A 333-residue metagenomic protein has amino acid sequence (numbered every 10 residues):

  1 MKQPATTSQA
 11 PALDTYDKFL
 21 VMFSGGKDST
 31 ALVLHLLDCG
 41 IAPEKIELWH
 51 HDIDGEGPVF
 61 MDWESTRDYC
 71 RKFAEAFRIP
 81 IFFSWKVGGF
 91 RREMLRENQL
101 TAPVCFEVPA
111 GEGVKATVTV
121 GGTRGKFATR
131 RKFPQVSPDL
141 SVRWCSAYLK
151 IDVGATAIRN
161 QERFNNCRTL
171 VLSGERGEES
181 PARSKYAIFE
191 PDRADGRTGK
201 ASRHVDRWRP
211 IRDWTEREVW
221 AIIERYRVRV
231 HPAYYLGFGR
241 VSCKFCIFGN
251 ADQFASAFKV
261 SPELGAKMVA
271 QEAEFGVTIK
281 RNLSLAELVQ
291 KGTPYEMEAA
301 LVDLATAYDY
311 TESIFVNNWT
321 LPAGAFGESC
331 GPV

Functional and structural regions predicted by a protein language model:
M1-V333: Nucleotide-activated chemistry modules centered on ATP-dependent adenylation/adenylyltransferase
